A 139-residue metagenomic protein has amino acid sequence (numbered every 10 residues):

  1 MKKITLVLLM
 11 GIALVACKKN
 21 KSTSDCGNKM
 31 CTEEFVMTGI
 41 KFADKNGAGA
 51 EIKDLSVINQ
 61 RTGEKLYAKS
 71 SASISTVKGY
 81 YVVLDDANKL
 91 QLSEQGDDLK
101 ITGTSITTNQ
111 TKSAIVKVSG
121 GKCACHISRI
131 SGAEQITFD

Functional and structural regions predicted by a protein language model:
M1-N20: Sec-dependent bacterial lipoprotein signal peptides
A16-M37: Bacterial Sec-dependent N-terminal signal peptides
D25-K29, N109-D139: Extracellular beta-sheet/turn segments enriched in Thr/Pro/Gly and aliphatic residues
T32-E34, S93-Q95, T108: Solvent-exposed loop and beta-edge segments used for protein-protein assembly and interaction
K41-A50: Structural motif
N46, R61-G63, T107-N109: Solvent-exposed strand-loop boundary residues in beta-sheet-rich modules
E51-K100: Tryptophan-paired
